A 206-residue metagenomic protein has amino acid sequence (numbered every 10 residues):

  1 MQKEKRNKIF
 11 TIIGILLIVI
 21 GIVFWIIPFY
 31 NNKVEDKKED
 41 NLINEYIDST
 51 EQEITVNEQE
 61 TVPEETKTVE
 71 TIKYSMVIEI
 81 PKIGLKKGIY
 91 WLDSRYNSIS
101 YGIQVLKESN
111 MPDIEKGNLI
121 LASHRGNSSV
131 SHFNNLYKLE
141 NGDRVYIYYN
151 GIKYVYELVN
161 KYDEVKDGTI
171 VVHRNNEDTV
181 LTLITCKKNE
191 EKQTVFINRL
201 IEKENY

Functional and structural regions predicted by a protein language model:
M1-K3: Juxtamembrane low-complexity tails/linkers enriched in Ser/Thr-Pro and polybasic
R6, T11-Y206: Solvent-exposed, non-transmembrane regions of membrane-associated and secreted proteins
